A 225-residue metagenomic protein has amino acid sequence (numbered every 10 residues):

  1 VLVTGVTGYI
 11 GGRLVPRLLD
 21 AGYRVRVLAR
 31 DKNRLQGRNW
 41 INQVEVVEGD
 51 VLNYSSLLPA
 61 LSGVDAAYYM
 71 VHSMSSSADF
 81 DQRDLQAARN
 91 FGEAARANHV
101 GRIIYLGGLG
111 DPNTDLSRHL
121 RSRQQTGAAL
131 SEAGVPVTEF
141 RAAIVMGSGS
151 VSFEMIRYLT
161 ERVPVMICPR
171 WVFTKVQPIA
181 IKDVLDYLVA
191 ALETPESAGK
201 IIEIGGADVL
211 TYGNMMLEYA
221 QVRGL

Functional and structural regions predicted by a protein language model:
V1-R24, A29: N-terminal Rossmann NAD(P)H-binding glycine-rich loop of SDR-like oxidoreductase domains
T4, L28, M70, I103-G108 (+1 more regions): SDR active-site strand-loop-helix element
R13-R17, A94, A129, E218 (+1 more regions): Rossmann-fold NAD(P)-dependent oxidoreductase module
N33-N98, G108-N113: NAD(P)H-binding glycine-rich loop region in Rossmannoid oxidoreductase-like domains and their noncatalytic homologs
A87-F91, S122-A133: Conserved catalytic Lys-bearing alpha helix of Rossmann-like short-chain dehydrogenase/reductases
G107, A128-Y158, R162, I167-R170: Conserved beta-loop-beta element that borders a ligand/cofactor-binding pocket
A143-G149, R170-I181, G205-D208: Glycine-rich "substrate-gating" loop/helix at the edge of Rossmann-like oxidoreductase active sites
A190-L225: Mid/C-terminal beta-alpha module of Rossmann-like enzyme folds, strongest in SDR-family dehydrogenases/epimerases
